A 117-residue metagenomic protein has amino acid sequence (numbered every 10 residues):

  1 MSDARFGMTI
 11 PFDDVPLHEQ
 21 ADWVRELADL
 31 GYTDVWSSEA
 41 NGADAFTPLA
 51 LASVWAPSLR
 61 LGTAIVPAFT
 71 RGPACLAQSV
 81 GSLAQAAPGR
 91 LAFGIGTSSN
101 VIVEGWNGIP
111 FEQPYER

Functional and structural regions predicted by a protein language model:
M1-L61, F69: N-terminal beta1-alpha1-beta2 module of alpha/beta enzyme domains
S2-V15, T70-R117: Flexible, glycine-rich active-site loops centered on histidine and acidic residues that chelate a metal or position
S38, A64, G94-G96: Structural motif
W55, L61, I65, S99-N107: Glycine-rich, flexible loop/turn motifs
